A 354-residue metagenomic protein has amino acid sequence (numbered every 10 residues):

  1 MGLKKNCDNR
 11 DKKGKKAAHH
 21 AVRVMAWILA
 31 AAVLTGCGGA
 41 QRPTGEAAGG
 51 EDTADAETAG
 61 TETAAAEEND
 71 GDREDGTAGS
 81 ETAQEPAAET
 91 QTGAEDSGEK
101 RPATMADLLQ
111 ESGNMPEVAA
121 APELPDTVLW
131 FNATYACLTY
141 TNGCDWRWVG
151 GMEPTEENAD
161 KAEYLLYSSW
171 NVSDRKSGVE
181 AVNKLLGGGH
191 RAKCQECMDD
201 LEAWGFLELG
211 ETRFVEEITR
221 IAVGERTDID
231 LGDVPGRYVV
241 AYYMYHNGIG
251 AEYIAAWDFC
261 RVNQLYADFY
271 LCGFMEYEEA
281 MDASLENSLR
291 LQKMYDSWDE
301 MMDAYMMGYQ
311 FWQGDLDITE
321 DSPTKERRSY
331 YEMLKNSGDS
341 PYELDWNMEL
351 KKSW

Functional and structural regions predicted by a protein language model:
M1-K5: Cys/His-rich metal-coordination motifs, chiefly Zn-binding "fingers/knuckles"
N6-M25: Bacterial N-terminal signal peptides that target proteins for export
A26-A31: Hydrophobic helical h-region of N-terminal Sec-dependent signal peptides in bacterial secretory/periplasmic proteins
V33-G36: C-terminal motif of bacterial Sec signal peptides marking the signal peptidase cleavage site
G38-Q41: Bacterial signal peptide processing site
E51-G60: Short extracytoplasmic/periplasmic juxtamembrane "stem" segments immediately C-terminal to an N-terminal membrane anchor
A59-L124: N-terminal low-complexity, Pro/Thr/Ser-rich intrinsically disordered segments that act as propeptides or flexible
G98-Y277, M281, N287-W354: Polar/charged low-complexity regulatory segments
